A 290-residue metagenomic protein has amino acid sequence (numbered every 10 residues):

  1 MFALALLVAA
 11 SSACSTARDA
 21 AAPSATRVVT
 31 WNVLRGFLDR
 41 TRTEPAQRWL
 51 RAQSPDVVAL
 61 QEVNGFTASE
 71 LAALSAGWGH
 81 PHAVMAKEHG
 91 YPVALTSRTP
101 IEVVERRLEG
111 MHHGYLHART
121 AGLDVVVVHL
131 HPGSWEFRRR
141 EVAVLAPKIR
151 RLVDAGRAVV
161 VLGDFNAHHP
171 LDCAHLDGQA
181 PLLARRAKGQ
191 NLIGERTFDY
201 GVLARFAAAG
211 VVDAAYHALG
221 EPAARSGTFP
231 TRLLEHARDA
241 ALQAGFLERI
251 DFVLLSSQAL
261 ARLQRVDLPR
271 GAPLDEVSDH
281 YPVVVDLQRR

Functional and structural regions predicted by a protein language model:
M1-S11: Bacterial N-terminal signal peptides
A13-L74, E88, V93, Q288-R290: N-terminal, active-site-proximal structural segment of metallo-dependent hydrolase catalytic domains
W31-V33, E62-V63, L130, D164-A167 (+1 more regions): Active-site metal-binding loops of divalent metal-dependent hydrolases
G36-L38, G65-S69, G133-W135, N166-C173 (+2 more regions): Active-site environment of divalent metal-dependent phosphoester hydrolases
V58-Q61, T96, V160-D164, V212-H217: Active-site neighborhood of phospho(di)ester-bond hydrolases with catalytic His/Asp-centered motifs
L60-R140: Structured beta-strand-rich core segments of catalytic domains in phosphoester-bond hydrolases
R106-R107, R151, G156, L171-R290: Metal-dependent phosphoester-hydrolase catalytic domains
E141-F165, D199: His/acidic metal-ligating clusters that form di-metal
